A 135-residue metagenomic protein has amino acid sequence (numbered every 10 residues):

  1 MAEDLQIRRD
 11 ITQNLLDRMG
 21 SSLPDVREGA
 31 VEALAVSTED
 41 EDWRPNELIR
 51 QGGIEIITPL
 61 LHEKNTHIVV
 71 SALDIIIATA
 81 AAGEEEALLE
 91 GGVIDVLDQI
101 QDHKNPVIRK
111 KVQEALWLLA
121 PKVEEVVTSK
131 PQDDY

Functional and structural regions predicted by a protein language model:
M1-E3, D17-R18, E28-E41, P59 (+3 more regions): Alpha-helical solenoid repeat architecture
A2-D10, N14, W43-Q51, H67 (+3 more regions): Short, hydrophobic/charged alpha-helical patches characteristic of ARM/HEAT alpha-solenoid repeats and analogous
N14, I56, V96: Short, conserved SAM-binding segment of the class I
M19, G52, L61, G92 (+1 more regions): Residues that form ligand- and interface-recognition hot spots within folded domains
S22-L23, K64-N65, K104-N105: Short inter-helical turns and helix N-cap capping residues of alpha-solenoid HEAT/ARM repeat scaffolds
V36-P45, Q51-E55, P59-H67: Alpha-helical adaptor scaffolds
V93-I94, D98-Y135: Eukaryotic acidic, Ser/Thr-rich intrinsically disordered low-complexity regions
